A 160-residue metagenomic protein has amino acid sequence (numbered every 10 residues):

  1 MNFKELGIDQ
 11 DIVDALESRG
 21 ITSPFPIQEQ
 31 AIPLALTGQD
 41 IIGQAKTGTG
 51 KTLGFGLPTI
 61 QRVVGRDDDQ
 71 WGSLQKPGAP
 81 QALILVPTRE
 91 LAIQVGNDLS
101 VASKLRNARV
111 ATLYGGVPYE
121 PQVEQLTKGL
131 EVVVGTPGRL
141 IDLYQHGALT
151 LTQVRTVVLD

Functional and structural regions predicted by a protein language model:
N2-D160: SF2 DExD/H RNA helicase N-terminal ATP-binding lobe
